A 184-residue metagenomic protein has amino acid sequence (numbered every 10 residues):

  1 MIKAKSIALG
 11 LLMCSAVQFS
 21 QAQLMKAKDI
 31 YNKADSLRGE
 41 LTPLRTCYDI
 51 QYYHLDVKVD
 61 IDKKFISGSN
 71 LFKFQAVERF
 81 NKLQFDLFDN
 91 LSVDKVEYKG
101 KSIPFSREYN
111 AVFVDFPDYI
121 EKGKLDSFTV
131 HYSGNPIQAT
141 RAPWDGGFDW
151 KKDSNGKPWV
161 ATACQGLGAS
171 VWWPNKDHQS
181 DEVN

Functional and structural regions predicted by a protein language model:
M1-A27: Bacterial Sec-dependent N-terminal signal peptides
Q21-S67, K151-K157, N175-H178: N-terminal, polar/Ser/Thr-rich
L24, L83, F88-K151: A surface-exposed beta-strand-loop module
N32-A34, L44, H131-N184: Extended, low-hydrophobicity, Ser/Thr/Pro/Gly-biased non-transmembrane segments
L55-K58, F72, K101-P104, D115-I120 (+1 more regions): Beta-strand-rich interaction surfaces with strong enrichment in secreted/lumenal proteins
K58-D60, K73-V77, P117, H131-N135: Solvent-exposed residues in well-ordered beta-strands and their adjoining turns, especially edge/terminal strands
S69-N90, P174-K176, V183-N184: Surface-exposed beta-strand/loop patches in extracellular or lumenal glycoproteins
